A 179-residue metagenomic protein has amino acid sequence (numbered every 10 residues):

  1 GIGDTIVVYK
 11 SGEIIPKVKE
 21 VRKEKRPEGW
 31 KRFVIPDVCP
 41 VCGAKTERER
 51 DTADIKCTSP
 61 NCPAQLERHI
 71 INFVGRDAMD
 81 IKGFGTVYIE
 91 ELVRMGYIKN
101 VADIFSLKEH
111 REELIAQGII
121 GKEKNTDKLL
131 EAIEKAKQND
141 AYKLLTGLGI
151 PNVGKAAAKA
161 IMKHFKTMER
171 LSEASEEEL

Functional and structural regions predicted by a protein language model:
E13-L179: Accessory alpha-helical DNA-binding modules that contact the DNA backbone or grooves
